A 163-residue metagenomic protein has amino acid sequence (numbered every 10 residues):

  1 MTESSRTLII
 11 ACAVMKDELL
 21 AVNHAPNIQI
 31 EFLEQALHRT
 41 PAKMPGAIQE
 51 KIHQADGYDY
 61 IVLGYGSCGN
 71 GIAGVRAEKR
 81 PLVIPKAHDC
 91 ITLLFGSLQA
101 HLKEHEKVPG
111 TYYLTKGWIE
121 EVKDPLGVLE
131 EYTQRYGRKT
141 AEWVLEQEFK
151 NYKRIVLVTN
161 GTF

Functional and structural regions predicted by a protein language model:
M1-A25: N-terminal basic/disordered segments at the start of proteins
L8, D59-V62, R154: Structural motif
I10-D17, L37-H38, V62-A73, H88-D89 (+2 more regions): Gly/Ser/Thr-rich loops at beta-strand to alpha-helix junctions that form or flank small-molecule/cofactor-binding
N27-K43: A short beta-strand-loop structural module common to alpha/beta enzyme folds
G46-G57: Short, well-structured alpha-helical segments in soluble
A73-R80: Glycine-rich loop at the start of a catalytic domain that most often binds anionic cofactors/ligands
R80-L126: Long, charge-dense
P109-F163: Active-site rim beta-loop-alpha module in soluble metabolic enzymes
